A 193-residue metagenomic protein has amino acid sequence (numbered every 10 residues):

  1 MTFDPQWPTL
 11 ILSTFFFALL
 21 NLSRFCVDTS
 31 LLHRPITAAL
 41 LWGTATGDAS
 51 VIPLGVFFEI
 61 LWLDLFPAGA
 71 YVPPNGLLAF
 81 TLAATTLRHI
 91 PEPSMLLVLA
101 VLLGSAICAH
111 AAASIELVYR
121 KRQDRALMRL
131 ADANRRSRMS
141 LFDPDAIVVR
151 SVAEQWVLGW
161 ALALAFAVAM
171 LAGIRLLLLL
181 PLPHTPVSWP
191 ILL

Functional and structural regions predicted by a protein language model:
T2-L10, D28-H33, A49, S94-V98 (+4 more regions): Hydrophobic, aromatic-rich alpha-helical transmembrane segments and their membrane-interface anchor motifs
T2-L77: Hydrophobic transmembrane alpha-helices
S13-N21, L61-F66, L78-R122, R135: Short helix-perturbing small/polar motifs within transmembrane alpha-helices
F25, T29, A68-Y71, E92 (+4 more regions): Generic marker of "main functional regions" within proteins
V98-L179: Helix-loop-helix junctions within the multi-pass membrane cores of secondary transporters/permeases
L177-L193: Alpha-helical transmembrane segments and their immediate juxtamembrane interface regions
